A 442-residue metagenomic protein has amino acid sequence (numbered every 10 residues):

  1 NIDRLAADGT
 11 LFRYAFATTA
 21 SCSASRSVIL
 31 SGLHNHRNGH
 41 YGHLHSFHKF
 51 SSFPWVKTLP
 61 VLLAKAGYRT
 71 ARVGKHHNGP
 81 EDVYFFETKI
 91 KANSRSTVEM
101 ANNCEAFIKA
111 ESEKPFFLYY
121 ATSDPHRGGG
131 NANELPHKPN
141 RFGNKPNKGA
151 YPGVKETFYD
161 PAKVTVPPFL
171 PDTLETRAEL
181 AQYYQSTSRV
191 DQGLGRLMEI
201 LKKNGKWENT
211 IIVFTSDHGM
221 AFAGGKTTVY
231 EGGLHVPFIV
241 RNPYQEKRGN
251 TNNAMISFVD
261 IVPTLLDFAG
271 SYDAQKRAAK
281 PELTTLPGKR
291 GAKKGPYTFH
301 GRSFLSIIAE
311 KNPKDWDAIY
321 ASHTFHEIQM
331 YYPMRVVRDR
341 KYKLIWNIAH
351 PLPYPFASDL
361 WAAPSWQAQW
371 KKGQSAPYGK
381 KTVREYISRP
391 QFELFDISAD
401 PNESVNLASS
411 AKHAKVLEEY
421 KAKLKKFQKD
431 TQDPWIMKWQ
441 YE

Functional and structural regions predicted by a protein language model:
N1-R4, R13, A20, N78 (+12 more regions): Active-site-proximal cap/lid insertion segments
I2-G9, A15-S25, L30, H34: N-terminal catalytic scaffold of extracellular/periplasmic and nuclease hydrolases that process anionic headgroups
A6, A64, R338: Anion (oxyanion) recognition and catalysis
L11, R69, K343: Residue-level detector of anion-binding/catalytic polar loops
V28-L118, S123-N131, K138, F142 (+3 more regions): Catalytic-site neighborhoods of secreted/periplasmic enzymes that process anionic sulfate/phosphate groups
P60, C104-I108, Y332-R338, I345 (+1 more regions): Short, surface-exposed beta-strand/loop micro-motifs that present aromatic residues
G301-S306, W316-I319: Polar, glycine-rich mid-to-C-terminal structural blocks that act as macromolecule-binding/assembly scaffolds
